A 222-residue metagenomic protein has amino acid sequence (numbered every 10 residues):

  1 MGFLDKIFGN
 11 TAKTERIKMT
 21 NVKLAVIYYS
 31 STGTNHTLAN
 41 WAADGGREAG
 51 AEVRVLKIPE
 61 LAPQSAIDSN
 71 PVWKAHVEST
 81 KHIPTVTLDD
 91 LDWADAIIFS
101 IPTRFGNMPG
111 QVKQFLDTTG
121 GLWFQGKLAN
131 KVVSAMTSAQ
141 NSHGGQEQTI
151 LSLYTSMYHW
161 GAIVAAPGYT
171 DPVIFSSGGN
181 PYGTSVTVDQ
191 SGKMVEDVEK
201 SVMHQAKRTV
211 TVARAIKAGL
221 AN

Functional and structural regions predicted by a protein language model:
G2-K127, V186-N222: N-terminal beta1-alpha1-beta2 submodule of the flavodoxin-like/Rossmannoid cofactor-binding fold
T34, I101, N107, G145-Q146 (+4 more regions): Gly/Ser/Thr-rich helix-start
A129-S177: Short, glycine-/small-residue-rich phosphate/pyrophosphate-handling segment
Y158-P181, V188-K193, D197-K200, T209: A charged, well-structured terminal subsegment
